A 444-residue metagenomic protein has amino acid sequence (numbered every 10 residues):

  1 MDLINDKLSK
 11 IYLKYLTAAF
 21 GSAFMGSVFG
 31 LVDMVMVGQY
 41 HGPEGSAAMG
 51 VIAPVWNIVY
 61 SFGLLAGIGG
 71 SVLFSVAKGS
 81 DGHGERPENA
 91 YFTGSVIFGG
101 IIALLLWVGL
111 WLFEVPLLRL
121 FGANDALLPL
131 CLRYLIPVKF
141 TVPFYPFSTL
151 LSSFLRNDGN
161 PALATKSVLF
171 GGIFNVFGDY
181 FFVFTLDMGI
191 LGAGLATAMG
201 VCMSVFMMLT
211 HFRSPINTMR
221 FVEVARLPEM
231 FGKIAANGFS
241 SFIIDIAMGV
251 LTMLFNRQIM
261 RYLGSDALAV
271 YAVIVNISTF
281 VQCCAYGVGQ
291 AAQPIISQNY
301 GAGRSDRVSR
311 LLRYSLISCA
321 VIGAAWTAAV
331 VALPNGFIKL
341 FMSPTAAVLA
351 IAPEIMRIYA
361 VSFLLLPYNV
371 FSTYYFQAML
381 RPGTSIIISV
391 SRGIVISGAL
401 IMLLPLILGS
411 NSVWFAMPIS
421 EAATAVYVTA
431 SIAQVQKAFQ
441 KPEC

Functional and structural regions predicted by a protein language model:
M1-A19, F74-P143, T185-F239, I296-S362 (+1 more regions): Short alpha-helical transmembrane segments in multi-pass integral membrane proteins
L3-Y40, P54-G69, G100-W107, V142 (+3 more regions): N-terminal transmembrane alpha-helices
L13, V28-F29, A66, G109-F113 (+14 more regions): Residue-level signal for transmembrane alpha-helical positions in Major Facilitator Superfamily
K14-D33, P137, G171, G200-S204 (+3 more regions): Transmembrane helical elements of multi-pass membrane transporters/channels
V28-A47, L118-D125, F181-M188, G249-N276 (+4 more regions): Helix-terminus/linker motif at the lipid-water interface of multi-pass membrane proteins
S46-V108, Y145-A164, V270-A328, A332 (+1 more regions): Small-residue-rich hydrophobic transmembrane alpha-helices
I58-S61, N175-D179, S204-L209, F280-C283 (+3 more regions): Hydrophobic transmembrane alpha-helices of multi-pass small-molecule transporters
G67, S71, P137-R156, S167-G172 (+6 more regions): Short runs within selected transmembrane alpha-helices of multi-pass transporters and secretion channels
